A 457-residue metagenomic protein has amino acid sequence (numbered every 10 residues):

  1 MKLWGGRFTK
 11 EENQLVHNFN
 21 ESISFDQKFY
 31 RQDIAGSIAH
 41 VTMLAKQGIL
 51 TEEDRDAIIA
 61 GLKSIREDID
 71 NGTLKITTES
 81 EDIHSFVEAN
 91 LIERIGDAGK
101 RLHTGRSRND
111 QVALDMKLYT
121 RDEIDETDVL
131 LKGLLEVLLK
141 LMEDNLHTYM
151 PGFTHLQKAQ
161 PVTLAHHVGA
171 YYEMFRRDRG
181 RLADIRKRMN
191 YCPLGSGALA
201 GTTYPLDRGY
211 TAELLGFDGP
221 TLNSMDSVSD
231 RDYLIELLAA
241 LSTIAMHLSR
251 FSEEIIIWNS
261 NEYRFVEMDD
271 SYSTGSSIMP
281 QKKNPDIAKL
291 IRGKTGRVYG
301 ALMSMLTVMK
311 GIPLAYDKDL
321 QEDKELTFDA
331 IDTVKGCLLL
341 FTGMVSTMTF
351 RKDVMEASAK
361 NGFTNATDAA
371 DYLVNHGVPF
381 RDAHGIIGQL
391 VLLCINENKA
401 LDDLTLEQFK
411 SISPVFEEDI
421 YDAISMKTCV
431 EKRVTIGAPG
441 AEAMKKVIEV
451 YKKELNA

Functional and structural regions predicted by a protein language model:
M1-G201, L206-E213, T274-G275, L290 (+2 more regions): A helix-coil-helix interface module used to build multimeric assemblies and to scaffold catalytic/cofactor sites
M1-G36, D97-A98, M279-A457: Glycine-rich cofactor/substrate-binding loops
S37, H84, E88, L234-L237 (+2 more regions): Short runs of predominantly hydrophobic/aromatic residues within well-ordered alpha helices that form helix-helix
H40, G61-D68, N90, R94 (+15 more regions): Generic, well-ordered alpha-helical scaffold segments in large soluble proteins
T42-L50, T163-H166, I235-T243, D368-G377: Short, well-ordered beta-strand elements within core beta-sheets of diverse protein domains
L50, L74, Y263-R264, P379 (+1 more regions): Conserved hydrophobic residue
E53-D54, P151, T221, D382 (+1 more regions): A generic structural-conservation signal
K117, R121-I124, D128, E143 (+6 more regions): Charged, flexible cofactor/metal-binding loops and thiol motifs
